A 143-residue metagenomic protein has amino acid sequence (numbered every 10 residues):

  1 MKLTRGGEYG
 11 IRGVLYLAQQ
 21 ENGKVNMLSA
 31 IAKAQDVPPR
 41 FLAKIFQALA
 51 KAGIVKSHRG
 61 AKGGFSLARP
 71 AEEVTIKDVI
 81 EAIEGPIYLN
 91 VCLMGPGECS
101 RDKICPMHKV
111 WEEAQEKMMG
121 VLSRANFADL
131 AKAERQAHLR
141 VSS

Functional and structural regions predicted by a protein language model:
R5, Y9-V37, K56: N-terminal helix-turn-helix DNA-binding core of bacterial DNA-binding proteins
K33, A50-K51: Alpha-helical residues within the helix-turn-helix
R40: Key DNA-contact positions within bacterial/archaeal DNA-binding proteins
F46-Q47: Short, hydrophobic-biased segments on the C-terminal half of alpha helices that form "recognition helices"
G53-L67: Beta-hairpin "wing" of winged helix-turn-helix
G64-E81, Y88: Charged, amphipathic alpha-helical coiled-coil/dimerization segments
I76, P96-S143: C-terminal regulatory/oligomerization modules of transcriptional regulators
